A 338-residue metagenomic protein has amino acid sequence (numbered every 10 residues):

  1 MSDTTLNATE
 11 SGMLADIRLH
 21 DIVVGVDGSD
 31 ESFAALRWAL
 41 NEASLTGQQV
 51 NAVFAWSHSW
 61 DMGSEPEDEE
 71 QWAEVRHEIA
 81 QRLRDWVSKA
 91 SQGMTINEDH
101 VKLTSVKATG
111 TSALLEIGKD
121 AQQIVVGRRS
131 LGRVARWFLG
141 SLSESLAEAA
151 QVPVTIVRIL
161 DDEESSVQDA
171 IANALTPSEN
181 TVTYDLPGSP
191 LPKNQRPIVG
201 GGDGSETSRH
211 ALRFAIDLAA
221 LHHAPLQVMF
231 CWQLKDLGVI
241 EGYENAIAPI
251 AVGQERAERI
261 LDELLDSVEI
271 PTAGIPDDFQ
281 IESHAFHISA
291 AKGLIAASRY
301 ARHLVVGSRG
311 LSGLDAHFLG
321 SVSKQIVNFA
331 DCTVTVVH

Functional and structural regions predicted by a protein language model:
S2, S11-E70, P187-I247, A273 (+1 more regions): Small/aliphatic-rich secondary-structure junction motif
D16, G118-K119, A147, S298-R299 (+1 more regions): A short, aliphatic-rich alpha-helical micro-motif
E69-R82, I247-I260: A short acidic, glycine-rich active-site loop that binds or catalyzes chemistry on phosphate/adenosine moieties
S105-S112, H284-K292: Charged docking surfaces used in two-component/phosphorelay signaling
Q123-A149, E163-A170, H303-N328: Glycine-rich, Arg-bearing micro-motifs that act as flexible, cationic patches
G127-R128, V154-I159, V336-H338: Short beta-strand elements of ligand-binding domains
E164-P192, R196, E206-S208: Short, glycine-/small-residue-rich phosphate/pyrophosphate-handling segment
G242, Q254-R259, E282-A285, K292-A296 (+1 more regions): Protein-protein interaction modules outside structured cores
